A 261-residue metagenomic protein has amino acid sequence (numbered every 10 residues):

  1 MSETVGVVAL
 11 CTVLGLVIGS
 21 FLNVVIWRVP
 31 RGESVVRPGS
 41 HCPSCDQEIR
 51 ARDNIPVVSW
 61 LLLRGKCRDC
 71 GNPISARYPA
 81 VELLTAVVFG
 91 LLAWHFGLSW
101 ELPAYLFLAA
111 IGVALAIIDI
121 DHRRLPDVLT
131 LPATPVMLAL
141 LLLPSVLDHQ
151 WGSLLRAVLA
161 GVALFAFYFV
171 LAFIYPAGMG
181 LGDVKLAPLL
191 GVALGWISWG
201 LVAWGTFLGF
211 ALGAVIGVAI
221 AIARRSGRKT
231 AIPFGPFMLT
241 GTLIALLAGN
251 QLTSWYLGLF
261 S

Functional and structural regions predicted by a protein language model:
S2-V17, A93, L138-S145, G241-S261: Hydrophobic alpha-helical transmembrane segments
V8-V13, P79-L84, L91, L102-L106 (+5 more regions): Hydrophobic alpha-helical transmembrane segments
I18-N23, T85, F89, L140 (+5 more regions): Alpha-helical transmembrane segments of multipass membrane proteins
S20-R28, R64-N72, G112-R124, Y168-G178 (+1 more regions): C-terminal ends of transmembrane helices
L22-R77: Membrane-proximal soluble regions of multi-pass membrane proteins
R68-V136: Long, charge-rich boundary regions
F107, A114-G217, S254-S261: Functional transmembrane core segments of multi-pass inner-membrane proteins
V218-I244, Y256: Interfacial loop-to-transmembrane junctions
